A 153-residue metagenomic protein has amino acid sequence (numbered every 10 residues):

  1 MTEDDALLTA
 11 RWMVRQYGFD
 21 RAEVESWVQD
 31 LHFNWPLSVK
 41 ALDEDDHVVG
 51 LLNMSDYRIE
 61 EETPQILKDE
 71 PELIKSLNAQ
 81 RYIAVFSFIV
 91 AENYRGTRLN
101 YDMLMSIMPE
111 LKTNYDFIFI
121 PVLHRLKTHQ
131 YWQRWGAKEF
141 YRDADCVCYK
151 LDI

Functional and structural regions predicted by a protein language model:
M1-A10: A short beta-loop-alpha structural element at the N-terminal edge of CoA-dependent acyl/N-acetyltransferase catalytic
A10-V24: Helix-loop element at the rim of GNAT/NAT acetyltransferase active sites that forms part of the acceptor-substrate
Q29-K40, E44, G50, S55-E62 (+1 more regions): A short helix-loop-beta-strand connector motif used in the catalytic cores of GNAT acetyltransferases and, in some
V49-G50, Y141: A structural microfeature
N53-S87: Conserved acyl-donor/pantetheine-binding loop and adjacent beta-alpha core of acyl/acetyltransferases and related
Y82-I83, L111-H124: Conserved GNAT acetyl-CoA-binding A-motif
V85, G96-L104: Glycine-rich acyl-CoA binding loop
V90-R95, I107, F119-Q133, D143-C148: Conserved beta-strand-loop-alpha-helix junction that forms the acyl-donor binding cleft
